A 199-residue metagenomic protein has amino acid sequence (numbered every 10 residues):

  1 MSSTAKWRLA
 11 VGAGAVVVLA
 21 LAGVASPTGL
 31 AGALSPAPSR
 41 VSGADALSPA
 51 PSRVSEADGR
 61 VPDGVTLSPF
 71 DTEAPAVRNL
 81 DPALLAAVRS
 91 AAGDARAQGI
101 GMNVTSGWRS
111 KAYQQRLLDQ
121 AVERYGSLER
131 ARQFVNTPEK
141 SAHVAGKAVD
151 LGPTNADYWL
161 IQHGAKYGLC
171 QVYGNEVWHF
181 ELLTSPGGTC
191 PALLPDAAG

Functional and structural regions predicted by a protein language model:
S2-G29: Secretory targeting and sorting signals
A22-A44: C-terminal region of N-terminal signal peptides and the immediate post-cleavage residues of exported proteins
A37-G199: Cell-envelope/glycan interface and biosynthesis
